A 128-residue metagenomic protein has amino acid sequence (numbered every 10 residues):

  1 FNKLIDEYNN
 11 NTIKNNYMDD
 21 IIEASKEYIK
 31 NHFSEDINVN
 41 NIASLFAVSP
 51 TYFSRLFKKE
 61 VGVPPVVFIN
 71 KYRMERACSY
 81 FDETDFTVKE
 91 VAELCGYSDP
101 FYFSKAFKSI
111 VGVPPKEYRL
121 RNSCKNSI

Functional and structural regions predicted by a protein language model:
F1-T12, P50-Y52: An amphipathic alpha-helical interaction segment
N11, N15-D19, D36-V39, F46: Conserved phosphate/pyrophosphate-binding and hydrolysis machinery centered on Walker-type P-loop NTPases, extending
M18-I22, V88: The cytosolic transmitter module of two-component sensor histidine kinases
K26-E27, N31, D36, N40 (+2 more regions): Terminal helix-turn-helix DNA-binding modules in bacterial transcription factors
S49-P50, S98-D99: Short coil turns linking two alpha-helices in DNA-binding domains
Y52-F53, F57, Y102-F103, F107: Short hydrophobic/aromatic patch on the recognition helix
K105-I128: …primarily DNA-binding HTH/wHTH and HhH modules…
